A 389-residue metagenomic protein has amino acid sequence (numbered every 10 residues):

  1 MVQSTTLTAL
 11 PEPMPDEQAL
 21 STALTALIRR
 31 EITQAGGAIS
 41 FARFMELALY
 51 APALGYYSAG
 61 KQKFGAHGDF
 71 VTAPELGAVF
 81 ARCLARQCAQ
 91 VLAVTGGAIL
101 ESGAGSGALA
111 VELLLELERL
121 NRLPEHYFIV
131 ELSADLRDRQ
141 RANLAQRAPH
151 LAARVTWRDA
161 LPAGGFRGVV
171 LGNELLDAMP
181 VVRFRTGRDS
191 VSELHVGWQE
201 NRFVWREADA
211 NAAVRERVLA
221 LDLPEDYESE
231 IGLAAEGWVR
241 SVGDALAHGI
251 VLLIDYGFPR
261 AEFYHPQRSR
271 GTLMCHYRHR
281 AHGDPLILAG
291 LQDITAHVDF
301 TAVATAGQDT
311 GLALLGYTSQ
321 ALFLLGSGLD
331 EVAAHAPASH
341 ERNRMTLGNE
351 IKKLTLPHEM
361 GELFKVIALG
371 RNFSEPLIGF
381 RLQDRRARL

Functional and structural regions predicted by a protein language model:
V2-S102, S106-A160, G164-F166, F184 (+3 more regions): Rossmann-like AdoMet
A48, V170, V303: A residue-level signal for conserved active-site and pocket-lining positions in enzyme catalytic cores
F80, V170, D255: Conserved RecA-like P-loop NTPase ATPase core
S102, L132, L175-A178, Y256: Generic detector of well-ordered alpha-helical packing
R137, M179-P180, A261: Conserved protein kinase catalytic core
L161-R188, S229-L233, G237, S241-L252: A short SAM/SAH-binding and catalytic strip from SAM-dependent methyltransferases
L171-L219, P266-H276: A mobile, often basic/glycine-rich helix-loop segment that functions as the active-site lid/recognition loop
R215-L389: Long, Lys/Arg- and hydrophobic-enriched amphipathic alpha-helices
